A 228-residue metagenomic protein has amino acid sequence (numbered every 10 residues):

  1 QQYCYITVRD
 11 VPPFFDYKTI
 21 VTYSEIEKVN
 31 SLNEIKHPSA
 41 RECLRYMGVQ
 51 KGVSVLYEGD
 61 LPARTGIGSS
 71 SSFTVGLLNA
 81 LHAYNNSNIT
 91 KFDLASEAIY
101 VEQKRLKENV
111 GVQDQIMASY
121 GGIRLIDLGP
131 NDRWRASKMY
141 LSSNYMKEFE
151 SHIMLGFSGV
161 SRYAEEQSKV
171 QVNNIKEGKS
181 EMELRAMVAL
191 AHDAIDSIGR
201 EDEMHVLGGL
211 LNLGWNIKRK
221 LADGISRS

Functional and structural regions predicted by a protein language model:
Q2, I67-S87: DPxDG-like acidic metal-binding loop motif
Y5-V49, E58, L81, N85 (+3 more regions): C-terminal nucleotide
L32-E34, T65-S69: Short, conserved acidic/polar surface loops in the N-terminal third of protein domains
G52-S54: Residues at or immediately flanking beta-strands
G59-T65: Short pre-catalytic strand/loop immediately N-terminal to key active-site residues, enriched for Gly-Thr
